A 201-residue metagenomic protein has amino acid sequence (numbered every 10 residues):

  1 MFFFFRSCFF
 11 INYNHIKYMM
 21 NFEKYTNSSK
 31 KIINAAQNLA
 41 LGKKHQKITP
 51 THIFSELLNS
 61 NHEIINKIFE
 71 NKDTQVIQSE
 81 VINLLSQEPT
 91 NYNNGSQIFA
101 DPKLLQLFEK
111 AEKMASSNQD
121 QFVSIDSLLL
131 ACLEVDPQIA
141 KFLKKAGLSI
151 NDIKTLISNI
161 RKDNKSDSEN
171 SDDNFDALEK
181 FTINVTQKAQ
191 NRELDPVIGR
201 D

Functional and structural regions predicted by a protein language model:
F5-D201: Histone-fold recognition with a strong bias for associated Lys/Arg-rich disordered tails
